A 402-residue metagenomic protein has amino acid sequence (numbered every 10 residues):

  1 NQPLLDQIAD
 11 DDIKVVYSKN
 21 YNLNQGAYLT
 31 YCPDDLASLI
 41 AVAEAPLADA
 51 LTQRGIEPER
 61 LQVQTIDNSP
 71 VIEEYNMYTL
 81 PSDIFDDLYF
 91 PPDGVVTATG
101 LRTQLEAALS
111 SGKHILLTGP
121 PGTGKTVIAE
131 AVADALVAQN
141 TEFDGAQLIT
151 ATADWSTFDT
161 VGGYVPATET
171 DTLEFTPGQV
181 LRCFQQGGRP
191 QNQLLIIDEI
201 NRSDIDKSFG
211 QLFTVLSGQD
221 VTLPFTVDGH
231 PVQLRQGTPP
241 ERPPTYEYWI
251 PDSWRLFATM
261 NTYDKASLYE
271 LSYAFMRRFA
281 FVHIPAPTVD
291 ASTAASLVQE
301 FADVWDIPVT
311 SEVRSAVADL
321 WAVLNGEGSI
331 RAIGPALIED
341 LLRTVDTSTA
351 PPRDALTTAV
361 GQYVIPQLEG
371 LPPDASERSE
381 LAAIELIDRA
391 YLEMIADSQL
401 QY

Functional and structural regions predicted by a protein language model:
N1-T30: Aromatic- and Lys/Arg-enriched surface recognition patch
D34-Y402: C-terminal regulatory/interaction module of P-loop NTP-utilizing enzymes
